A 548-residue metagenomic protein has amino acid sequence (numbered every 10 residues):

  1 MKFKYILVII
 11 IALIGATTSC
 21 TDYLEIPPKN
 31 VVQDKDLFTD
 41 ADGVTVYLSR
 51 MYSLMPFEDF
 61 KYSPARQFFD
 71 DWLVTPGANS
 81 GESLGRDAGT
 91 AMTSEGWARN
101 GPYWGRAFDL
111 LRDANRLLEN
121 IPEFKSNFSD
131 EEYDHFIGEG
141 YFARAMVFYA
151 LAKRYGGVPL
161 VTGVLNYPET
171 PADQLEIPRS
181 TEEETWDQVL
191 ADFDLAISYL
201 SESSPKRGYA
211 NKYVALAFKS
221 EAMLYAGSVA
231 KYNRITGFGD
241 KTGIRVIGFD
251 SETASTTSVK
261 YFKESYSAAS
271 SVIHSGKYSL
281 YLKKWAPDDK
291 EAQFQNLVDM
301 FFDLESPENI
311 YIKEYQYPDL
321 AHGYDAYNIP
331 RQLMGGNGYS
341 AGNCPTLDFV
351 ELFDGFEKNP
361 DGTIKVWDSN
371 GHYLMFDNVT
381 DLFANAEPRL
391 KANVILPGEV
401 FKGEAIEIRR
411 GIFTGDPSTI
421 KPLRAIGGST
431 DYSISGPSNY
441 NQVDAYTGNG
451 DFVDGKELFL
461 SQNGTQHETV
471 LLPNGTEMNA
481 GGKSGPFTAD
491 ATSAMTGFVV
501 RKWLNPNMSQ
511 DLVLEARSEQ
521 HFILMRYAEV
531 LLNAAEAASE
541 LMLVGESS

Functional and structural regions predicted by a protein language model:
F3-Y5, G15-D40, V189, S220 (+2 more regions): Bacterial Sec-dependent N-terminal signal peptides
C20-F68, V394: Membrane-proximal, proline-rich intrinsically disordered regions
D40-S63, S80-Y155, D173-K212, D444 (+5 more regions): Conserved, well-structured interaction surfaces
A152-K153, P159, S204, A222-R234 (+1 more regions): Short coil/turn linking the two alpha-helices of tandem helical-hairpin repeats
V158-R179, A230-E264: Short coil/linker segments at helix-helix boundaries
Y225, K260-L382, P388-R389: Polar, glycine-rich mid-to-C-terminal structural blocks that act as macromolecule-binding/assembly scaffolds
E308, D368-M525: Flexible, polar/acidic helix-loop-strand segments at domain edges
